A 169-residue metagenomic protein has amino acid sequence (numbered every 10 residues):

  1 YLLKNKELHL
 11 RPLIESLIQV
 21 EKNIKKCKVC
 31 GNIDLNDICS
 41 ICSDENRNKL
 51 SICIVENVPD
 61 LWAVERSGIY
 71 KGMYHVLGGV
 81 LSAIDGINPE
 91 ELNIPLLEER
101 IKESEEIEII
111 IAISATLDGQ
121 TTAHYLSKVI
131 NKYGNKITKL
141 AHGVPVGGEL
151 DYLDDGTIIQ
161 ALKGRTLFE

Functional and structural regions predicted by a protein language model:
Y1-L61: Cys/His-rich Zn2+-binding cysteine-cluster or related metal-binding knuckle/ribbon modules and their
L3, I18, L35, S43-D44 (+6 more regions): Signal for well-folded cores of large energy- and translation-related assemblies
E7, R11, E91, Q120 (+1 more regions): Electropositive phosphate-/nucleotide-binding environments in soluble metabolic enzymes
L13, K26, I38, D60 (+5 more regions): Glycine-rich, flexible loop/turn motifs
I33-D37, S51-I54, G86-L92, G147-L153: Short, exposed beta-strand "edge-strand" segments with a Pro/Gly-rich flavor and a Y/T-containing core
C39, V64, Q120-A123: Short glycine-/acidic-enriched loop or helix-start segments at secondary-structure transitions that form or flank
D44-I113: Extended interfacial segments that mediate partner engagement and assembly in macromolecular machines
K71, E98-E169: Long C-terminal interaction/binding lobes of large macromolecular proteins
